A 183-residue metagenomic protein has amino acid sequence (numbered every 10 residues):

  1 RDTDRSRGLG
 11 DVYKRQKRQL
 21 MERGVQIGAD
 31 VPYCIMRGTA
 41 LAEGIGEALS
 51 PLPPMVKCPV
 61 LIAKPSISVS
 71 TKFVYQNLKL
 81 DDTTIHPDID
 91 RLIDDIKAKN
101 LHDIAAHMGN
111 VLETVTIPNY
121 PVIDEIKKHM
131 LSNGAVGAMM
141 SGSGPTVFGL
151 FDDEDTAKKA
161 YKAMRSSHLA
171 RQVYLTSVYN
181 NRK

Functional and structural regions predicted by a protein language model:
D2-Y13: Single conserved hydrophobic/aromatic residue that forms the stacking wall/gate of nucleotide- or nucleobase-binding
K14-G137, L150-K183: ATP-dependent small-molecule kinase catalytic core of the GHMP/sugar-kinase superfamily and closely related
V147: Catalytic nucleophile-His microenvironment captured as a short glycine-rich beta-strand/loop that brackets
